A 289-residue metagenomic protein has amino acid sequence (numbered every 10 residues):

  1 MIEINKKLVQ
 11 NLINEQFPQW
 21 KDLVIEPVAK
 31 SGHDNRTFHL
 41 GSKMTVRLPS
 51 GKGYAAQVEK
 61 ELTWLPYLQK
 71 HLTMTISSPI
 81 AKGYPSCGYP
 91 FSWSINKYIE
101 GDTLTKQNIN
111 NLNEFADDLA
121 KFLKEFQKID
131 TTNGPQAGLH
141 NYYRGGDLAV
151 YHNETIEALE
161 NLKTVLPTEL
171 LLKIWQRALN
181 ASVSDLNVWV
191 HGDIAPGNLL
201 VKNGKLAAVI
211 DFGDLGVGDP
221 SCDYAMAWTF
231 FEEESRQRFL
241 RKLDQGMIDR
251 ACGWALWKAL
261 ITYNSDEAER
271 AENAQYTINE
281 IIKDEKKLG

Functional and structural regions predicted by a protein language model:
M1-Q19, L23: Juxta-kinase regulatory segment immediately upstream of eukaryotic protein kinase catalytic domains
I2, D22-A149, E160-N161, V165-L166 (+1 more regions): ATP-binding pocket architecture of kinase catalytic cores
K6-Q10, L62, Q237: Short, surface-exposed alpha-helical segments at coil->helix boundaries
H33, D117, D214-P220, A225-G289: Helix-rich C-terminal or lid/interface subdomains of diverse kinases
D34-L40, V46, K173-Y224: Active-site acidic catalytic loop and adjacent metal/ATP-binding pocket of ATP-dependent phosphoryl transfer enzymes
T63, L112-N113, A208, Y224-A227 (+1 more regions): Glycine-rich, phosphate-binding/catalytic loops in enzymes
G138-V183, R238, K242, R250 (+2 more regions): Helical cap/lid subdomains and adjacent loops of hydrolase enzymes that gate the active-site channel and determine
